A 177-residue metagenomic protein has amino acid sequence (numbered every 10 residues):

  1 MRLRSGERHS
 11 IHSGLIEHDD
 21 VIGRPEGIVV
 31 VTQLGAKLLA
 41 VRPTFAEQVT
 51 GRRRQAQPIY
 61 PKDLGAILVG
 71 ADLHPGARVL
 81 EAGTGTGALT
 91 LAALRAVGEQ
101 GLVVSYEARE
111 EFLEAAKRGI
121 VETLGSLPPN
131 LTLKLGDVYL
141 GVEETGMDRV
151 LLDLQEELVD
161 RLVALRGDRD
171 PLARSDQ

Functional and structural regions predicted by a protein language model:
M1-L39: N-terminal auxiliary segments of SAM/dcSAM-dependent transferases
G51-L64: Conserved SAM-binding loop and adjacent beta-strand
V69-H74, A96: Glycine-rich helix-loop-beta junction characteristic of Rossmann-like nucleotide cofactor-binding loops
G76-G85: Conserved class I S-adenosyl-L-methionine
T86-G98: Conserved SAM-binding loop of SAM-dependent methyltransferases across substrates and taxa, primarily the Class I
Q100-V104: Short beta-strand element of Class I
Y106-R149: S-adenosyl-L-methionine
D160-A173: A short glycine-rich, Lys/Arg-flanked "PGG" loop and its adjoining helix->strand segment in the class I
